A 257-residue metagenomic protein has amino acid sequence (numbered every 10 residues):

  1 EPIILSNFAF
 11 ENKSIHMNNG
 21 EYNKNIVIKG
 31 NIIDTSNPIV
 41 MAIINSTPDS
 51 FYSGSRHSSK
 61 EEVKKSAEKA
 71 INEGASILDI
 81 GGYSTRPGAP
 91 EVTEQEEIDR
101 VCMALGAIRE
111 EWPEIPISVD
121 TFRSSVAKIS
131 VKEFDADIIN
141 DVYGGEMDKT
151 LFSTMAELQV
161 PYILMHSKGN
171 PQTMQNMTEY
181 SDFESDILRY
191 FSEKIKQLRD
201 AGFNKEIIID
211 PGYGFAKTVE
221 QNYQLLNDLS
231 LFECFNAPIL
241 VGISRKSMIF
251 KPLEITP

Functional and structural regions predicted by a protein language model:
M17-N45: N-terminal amphipathic alpha-helix/helix-capping segment at the start of soluble metabolic enzymes
I28, T35, S50-S66, T85-M103 (+6 more regions): Active-site-adjacent loop and "lid" segments of alpha/beta metabolic enzymes
I44, A70, G74, D120 (+2 more regions): Conserved, mostly hydrophobic/aromatic
S66-G81: Catalytic domains of carbohydrate-active enzymes, especially glycoside hydrolases
S76, D137, N204-K205: Short acidic/polar active-site loop segments enriched in Thr and Asp
I80-G88, S124-A127, I208-Y213: Active-site-proximal loop/short-helix segments that contain or immediately flank catalytic acid/base residue(s)
R199-I208: Short, structured loop/turn "capping" segments at alpha-beta junctions
